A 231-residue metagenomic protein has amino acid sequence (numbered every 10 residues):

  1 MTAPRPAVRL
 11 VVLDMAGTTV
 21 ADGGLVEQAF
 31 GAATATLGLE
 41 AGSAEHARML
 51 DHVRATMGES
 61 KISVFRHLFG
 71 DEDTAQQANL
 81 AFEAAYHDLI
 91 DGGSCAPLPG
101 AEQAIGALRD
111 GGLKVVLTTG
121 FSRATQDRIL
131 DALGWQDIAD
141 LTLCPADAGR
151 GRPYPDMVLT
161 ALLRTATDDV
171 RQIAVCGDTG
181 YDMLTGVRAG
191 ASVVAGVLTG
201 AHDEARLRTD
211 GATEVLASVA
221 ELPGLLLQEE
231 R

Functional and structural regions predicted by a protein language model:
P4-G106: N-terminal helical cap/lid subdomain that shapes the substrate entry/recognition surface in HAD-like hydrolases
F30, A101-L133, L143: Substrate-recognition element of Asp-dependent hydrolases with the DxDx(T/V) motif
E45-R48, D137-L141, D169-I173, V193: Short acidic capping loops at alpha-helix termini that bridge into adjacent secondary structure
H52-R54, W135-G151, Q172: A short, structured active-site edge motif that brings together acidic residues
E102-D110, L162-L163, M183-R188: Surface-exposed amphipathic alpha-helices with a cationic face
G134-C144, R206-G224: Structural recognition of alpha->loop->beta junctions
R152-M183: Conserved Lys-Pro-Asp/Glu-containing loop-to-beta segment of HAD-superfamily phosphomonoesterases, centered on
A174-E214: Acidic, Mg2+-coordinating phosphoryl-transfer loop and its flanking beta/alpha structural elements, shared across
